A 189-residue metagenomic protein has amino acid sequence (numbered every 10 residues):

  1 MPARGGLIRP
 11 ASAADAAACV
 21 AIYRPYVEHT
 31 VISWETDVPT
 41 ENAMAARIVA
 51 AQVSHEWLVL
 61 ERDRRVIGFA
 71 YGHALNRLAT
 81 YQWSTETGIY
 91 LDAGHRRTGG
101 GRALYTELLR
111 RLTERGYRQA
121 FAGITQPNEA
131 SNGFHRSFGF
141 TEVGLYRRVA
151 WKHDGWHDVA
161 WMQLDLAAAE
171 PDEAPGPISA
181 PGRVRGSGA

Functional and structural regions predicted by a protein language model:
L7-C19: A short beta-loop-alpha structural element at the N-terminal edge of CoA-dependent acyl/N-acetyltransferase catalytic
A21-V38: Helix-loop element at the rim of GNAT/NAT acetyltransferase active sites that forms part of the acceptor-substrate
T36-G94, Y105-T106, D165-A167: Acetyl-CoA-dependent GNAT
Y71-A74, F121-I124, R136, T141-D158 (+1 more regions): Conserved catalytic-core motifs of GNAT/GCN5-like acyltransferases
R96, A122-N132: Conserved beta-strand-loop-alpha-helix junction that forms the acyl-donor binding cleft
R97-R110, N132-S137: Conserved acetyl-CoA-binding loop-helix of GNAT-fold acetyltransferases
L112-I124: Conserved GNAT acetyl-CoA-binding A-motif
R148-A189: C-terminal "cap" of GNAT-fold acetyltransferases
